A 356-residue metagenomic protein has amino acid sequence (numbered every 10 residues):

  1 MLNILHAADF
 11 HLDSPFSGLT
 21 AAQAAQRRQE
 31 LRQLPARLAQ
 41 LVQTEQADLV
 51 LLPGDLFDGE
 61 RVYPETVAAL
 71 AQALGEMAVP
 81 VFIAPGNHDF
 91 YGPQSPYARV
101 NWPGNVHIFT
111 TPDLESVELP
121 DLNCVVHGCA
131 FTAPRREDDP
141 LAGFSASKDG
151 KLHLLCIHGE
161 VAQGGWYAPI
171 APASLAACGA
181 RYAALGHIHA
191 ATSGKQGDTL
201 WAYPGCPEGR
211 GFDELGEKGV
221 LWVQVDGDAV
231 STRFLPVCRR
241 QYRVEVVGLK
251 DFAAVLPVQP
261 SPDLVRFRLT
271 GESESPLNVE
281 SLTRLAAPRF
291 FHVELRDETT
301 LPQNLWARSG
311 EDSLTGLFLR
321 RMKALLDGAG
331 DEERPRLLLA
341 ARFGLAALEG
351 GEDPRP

Functional and structural regions predicted by a protein language model:
M1, A47, A78, N123 (+3 more regions): A general structural motif
M1-A68, D149, R334-L337, R342 (+1 more regions): N-terminal active-site segment of His-dependent metallophosphoesterases
L5, V125-H127, L221: Conserved beta-strand elements of the Class I
L19-E30, V125-A130, R233-G248: Acidic/glycine-enriched edge-of-secondary-structure segments
L49, D58-A202, C206-G211, E217: His/Asp/Glu-rich metal-coordinating catalytic cores of metallo-dependent phosphodiesterases/hydrolases acting on
D121, G197-D198, W222-A229: Short acidic-glycine loop/turn motifs at beta-strand connectors
V225-P356: Accessory, non-catalytic peripheral segments of nucleic-acid enzymes
